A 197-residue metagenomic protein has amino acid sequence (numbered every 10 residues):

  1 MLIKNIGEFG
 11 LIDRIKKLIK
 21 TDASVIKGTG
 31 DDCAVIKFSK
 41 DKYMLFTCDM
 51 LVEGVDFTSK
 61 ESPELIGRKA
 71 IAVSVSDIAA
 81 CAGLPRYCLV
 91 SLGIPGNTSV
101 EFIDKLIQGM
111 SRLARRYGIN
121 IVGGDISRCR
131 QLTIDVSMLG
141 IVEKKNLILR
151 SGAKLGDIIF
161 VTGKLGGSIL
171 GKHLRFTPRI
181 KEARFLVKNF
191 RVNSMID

Functional and structural regions predicted by a protein language model:
M1-I196: Helix-biased detector of long, well-ordered alpha-helical tracts
